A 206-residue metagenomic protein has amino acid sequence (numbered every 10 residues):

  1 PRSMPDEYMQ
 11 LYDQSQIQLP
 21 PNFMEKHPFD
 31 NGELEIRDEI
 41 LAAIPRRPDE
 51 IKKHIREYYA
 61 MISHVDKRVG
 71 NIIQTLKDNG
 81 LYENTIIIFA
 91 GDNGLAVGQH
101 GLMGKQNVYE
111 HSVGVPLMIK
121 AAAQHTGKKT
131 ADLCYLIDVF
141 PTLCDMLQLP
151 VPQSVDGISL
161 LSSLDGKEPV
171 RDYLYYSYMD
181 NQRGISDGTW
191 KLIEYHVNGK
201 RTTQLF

Functional and structural regions predicted by a protein language model:
P1-C134, M146-Q153, E194-K200: Active-site-proximal cap/lid insertion segments
N93-Q99, D132, I137-F140, D145-F206: C-terminal cap/loop subdomain of S1 sulfatases and analogous C-terminal strand-loop tails that border
